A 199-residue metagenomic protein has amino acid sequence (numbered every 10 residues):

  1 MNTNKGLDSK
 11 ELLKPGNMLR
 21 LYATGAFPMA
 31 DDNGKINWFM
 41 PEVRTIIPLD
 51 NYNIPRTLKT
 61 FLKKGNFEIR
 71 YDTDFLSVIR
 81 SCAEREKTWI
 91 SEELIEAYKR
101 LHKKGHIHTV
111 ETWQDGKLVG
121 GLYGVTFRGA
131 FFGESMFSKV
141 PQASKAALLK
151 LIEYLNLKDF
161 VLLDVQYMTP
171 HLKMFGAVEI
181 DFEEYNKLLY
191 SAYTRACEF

Functional and structural regions predicted by a protein language model:
M1-F199: N-acyltransferase acceptor-side catalytic subdomain
